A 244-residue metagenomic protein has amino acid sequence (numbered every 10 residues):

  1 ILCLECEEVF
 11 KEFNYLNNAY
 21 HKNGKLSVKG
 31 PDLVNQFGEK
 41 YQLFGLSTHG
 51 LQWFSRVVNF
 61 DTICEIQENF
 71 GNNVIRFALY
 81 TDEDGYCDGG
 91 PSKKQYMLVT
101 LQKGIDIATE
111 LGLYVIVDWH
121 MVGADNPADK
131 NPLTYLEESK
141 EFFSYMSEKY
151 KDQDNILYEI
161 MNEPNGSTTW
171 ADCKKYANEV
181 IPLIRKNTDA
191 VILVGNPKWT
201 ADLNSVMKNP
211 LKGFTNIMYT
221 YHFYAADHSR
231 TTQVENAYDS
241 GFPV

Functional and structural regions predicted by a protein language model:
L4-E5: C-terminal motif of bacterial Sec signal peptides marking the signal peptidase cleavage site
E8-R76, C87-P91: N-terminal carbohydrate-binding accessory modules
K22-S27, G50, S55, N131-L157 (+1 more regions): Extracellular glycoside hydrolase catalytic/binding regions
P31, E39, F44, Y80-D82 (+3 more regions): Localized chelating/binding microdomains that coordinate divalent metal ions or stabilize phosphate-bearing
L43-G45, V74-R76, I116, L157 (+1 more regions): Short hydrophobic-acidic sequence motifs that mark active-site Asp/Glu residues
N59-A124, L136-E141, I181, R185-N187: Aromatic-lined substrate-binding rim segments of carbohydrate-active enzymes
